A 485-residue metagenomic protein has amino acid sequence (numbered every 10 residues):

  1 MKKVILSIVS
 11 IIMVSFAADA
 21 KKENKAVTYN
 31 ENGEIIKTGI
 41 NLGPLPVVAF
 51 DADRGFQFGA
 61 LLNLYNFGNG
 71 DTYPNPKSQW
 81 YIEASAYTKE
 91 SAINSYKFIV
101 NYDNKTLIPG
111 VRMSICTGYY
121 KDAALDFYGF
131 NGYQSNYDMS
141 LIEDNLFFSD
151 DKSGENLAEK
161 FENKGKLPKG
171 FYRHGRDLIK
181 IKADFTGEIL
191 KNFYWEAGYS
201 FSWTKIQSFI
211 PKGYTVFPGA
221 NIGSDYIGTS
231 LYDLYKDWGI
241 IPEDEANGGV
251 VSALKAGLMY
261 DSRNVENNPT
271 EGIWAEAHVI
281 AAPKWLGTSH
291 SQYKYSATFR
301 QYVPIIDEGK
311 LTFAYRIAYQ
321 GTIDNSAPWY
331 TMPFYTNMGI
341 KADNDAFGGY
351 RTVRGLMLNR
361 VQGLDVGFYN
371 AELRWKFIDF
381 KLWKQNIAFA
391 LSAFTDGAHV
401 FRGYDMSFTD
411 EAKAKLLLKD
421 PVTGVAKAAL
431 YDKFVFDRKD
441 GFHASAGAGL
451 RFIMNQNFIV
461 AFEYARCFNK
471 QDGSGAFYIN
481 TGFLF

Functional and structural regions predicted by a protein language model:
K21-K22, T28-I40, G68-S78, T106-M113 (+10 more regions): Short loop/turn motifs that connect adjacent beta-strands in outer-membrane beta-barrel proteins
E34-L42, A49-V250, F347, Q471-F485: Gram-negative/organellar outer-membrane beta-barrel architecture
N41-A52, N75-E90, F98, I273-P283 (+3 more regions): Transmembrane beta-strand segments that form the barrel wall of outer-membrane beta-barrel proteins
N41-G43, Q57, S95-K97, R176-K180 (+7 more regions): Transmembrane beta-barrel architecture of outer-membrane proteins
L42-P44, S78-I82, V111-T117, F193-A197 (+8 more regions): Transmembrane beta-strands of outer-membrane beta-barrel proteins
P46-V48, A60-L64, V100-N104, I181-G187 (+9 more regions): Residues on the lipid-exposed face of transmembrane beta-strands in outer-membrane beta-barrel proteins
A49-D51, N63-Y65, S85-K89, C116-Y120 (+9 more regions): Outer-membrane beta-barrel pore domains and translocons
D244, L254-G257, V265-Q385, F401-G403 (+1 more regions): C-terminal outer-membrane beta-barrel translocator/porin domains of Gram-negative envelope proteins and their
